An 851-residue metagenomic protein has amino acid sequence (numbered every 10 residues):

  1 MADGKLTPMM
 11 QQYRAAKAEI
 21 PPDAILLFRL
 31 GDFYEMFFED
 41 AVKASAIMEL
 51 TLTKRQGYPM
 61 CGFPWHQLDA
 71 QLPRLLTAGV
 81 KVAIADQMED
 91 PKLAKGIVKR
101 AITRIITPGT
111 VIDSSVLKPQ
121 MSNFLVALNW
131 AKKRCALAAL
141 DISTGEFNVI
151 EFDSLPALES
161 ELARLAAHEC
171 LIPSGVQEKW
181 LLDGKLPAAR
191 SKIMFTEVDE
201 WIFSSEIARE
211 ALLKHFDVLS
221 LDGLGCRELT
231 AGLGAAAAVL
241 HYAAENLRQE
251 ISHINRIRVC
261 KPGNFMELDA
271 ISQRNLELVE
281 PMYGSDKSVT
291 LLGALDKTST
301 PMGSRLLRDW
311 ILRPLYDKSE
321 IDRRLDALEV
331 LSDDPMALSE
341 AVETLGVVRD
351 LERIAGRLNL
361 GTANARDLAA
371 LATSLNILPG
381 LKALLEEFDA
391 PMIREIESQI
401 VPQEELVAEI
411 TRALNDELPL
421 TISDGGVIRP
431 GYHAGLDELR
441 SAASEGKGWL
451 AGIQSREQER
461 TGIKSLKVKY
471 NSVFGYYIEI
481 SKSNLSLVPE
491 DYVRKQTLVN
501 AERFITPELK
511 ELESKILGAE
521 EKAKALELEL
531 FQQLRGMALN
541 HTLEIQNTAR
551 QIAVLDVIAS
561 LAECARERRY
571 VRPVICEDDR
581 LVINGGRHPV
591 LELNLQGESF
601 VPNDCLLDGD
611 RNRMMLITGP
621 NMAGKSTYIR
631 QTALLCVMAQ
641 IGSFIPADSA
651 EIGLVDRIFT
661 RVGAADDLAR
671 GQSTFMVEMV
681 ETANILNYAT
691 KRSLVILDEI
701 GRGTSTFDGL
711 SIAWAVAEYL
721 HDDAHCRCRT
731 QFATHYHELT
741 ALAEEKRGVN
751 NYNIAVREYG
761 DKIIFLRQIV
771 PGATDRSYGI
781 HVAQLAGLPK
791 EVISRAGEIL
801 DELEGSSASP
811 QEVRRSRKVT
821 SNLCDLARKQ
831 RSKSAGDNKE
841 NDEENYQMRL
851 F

Functional and structural regions predicted by a protein language model:
M1-V330, S339, E343-N359, A363-S455 (+1 more regions): Charged catalytic and DNA/RNA-contacting regions of genome-maintenance and nucleic-acid-processing enzymes
A2-D3, Q11, A15, R535 (+3 more regions): Conserved phosphate-binding elements of NTP-dependent enzyme cores
R14, R308, R440, K510-E513 (+8 more regions): Short amphipathic alpha-helical segments with heptad-repeat character
F38-E39, L229, S299-T300, S304 (+3 more regions): ATPase nucleotide-binding head domains, primarily ABC-like/P-loop NTPase cores
P108-L117, Q249-E250, F388, M392 (+5 more regions): Active-site phosphate-binding and catalytic loops of NTP-dependent enzymes
L162, A167-G175, L181-L182, E197 (+3 more regions): Conserved catalytic alpha/beta cores of large enzymes that bind or transform nucleotide phosphates and polynucleotides
E200-A211, V218, M266-A270, L278 (+6 more regions): Amphipathic heptad-repeat alpha-helical coiled-coil/stalk segments that mediate oligomerization, filament/stalk
L360, N364, S374-I377, P430-G431 (+2 more regions): Charged, surface-exposed helical/loop "interaction arms" that form contiguous linear patches used for dimerization
